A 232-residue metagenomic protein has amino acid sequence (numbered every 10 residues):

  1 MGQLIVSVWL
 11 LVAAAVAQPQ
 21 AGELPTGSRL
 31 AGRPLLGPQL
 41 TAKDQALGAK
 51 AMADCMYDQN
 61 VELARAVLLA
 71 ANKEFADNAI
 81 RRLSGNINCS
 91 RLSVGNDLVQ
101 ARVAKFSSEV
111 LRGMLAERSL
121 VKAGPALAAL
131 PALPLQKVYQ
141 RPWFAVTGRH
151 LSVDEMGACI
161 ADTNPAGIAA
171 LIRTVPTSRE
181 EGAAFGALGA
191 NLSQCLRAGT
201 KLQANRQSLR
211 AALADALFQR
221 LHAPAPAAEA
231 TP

Functional and structural regions predicted by a protein language model:
M1-V8: Bacterial N-terminal signal peptides that target proteins for export
I5, A42-Q45, Y57, A104 (+6 more regions): Intrinsic-disorder-associated interaction segments
W9-Q18: Hydrophobic h-region of N-terminal signal peptides that target proteins for export in Gram-negative bacteria
P19-E117: N-terminal Sec/ER secretory leader and immediately downstream segment of secreted/extracellular precursors
Y57-N88, T163-L196: Extended intrinsically disordered, low-complexity coil regions enriched in Ser, Thr, Gly, Ala and often Pro
S107-P176: Extended amphipathic alpha-helical interaction segments
G182-P232: A cross-kingdom marker for long, charged
